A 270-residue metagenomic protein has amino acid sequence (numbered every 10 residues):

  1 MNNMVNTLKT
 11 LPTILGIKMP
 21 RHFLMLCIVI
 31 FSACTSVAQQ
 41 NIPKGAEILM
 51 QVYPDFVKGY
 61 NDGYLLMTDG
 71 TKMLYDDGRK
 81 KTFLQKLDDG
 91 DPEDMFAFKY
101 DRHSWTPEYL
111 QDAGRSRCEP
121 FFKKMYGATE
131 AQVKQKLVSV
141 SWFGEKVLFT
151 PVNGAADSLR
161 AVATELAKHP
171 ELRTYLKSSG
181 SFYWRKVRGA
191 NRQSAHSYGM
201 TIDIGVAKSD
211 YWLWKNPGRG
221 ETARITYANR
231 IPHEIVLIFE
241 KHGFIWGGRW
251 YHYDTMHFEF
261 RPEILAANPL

Functional and structural regions predicted by a protein language model:
L8-L24: Bacterial N-terminal signal peptides that target proteins for export
M25-A33: Bacterial N-terminal signal peptides
S36-Q39: Boundary at the C-terminal end of the N-terminal hydrophobic targeting segment
N41-W250: Cell-envelope/glycan interface and biosynthesis
H242-L270: A cross-kingdom marker for long, charged
